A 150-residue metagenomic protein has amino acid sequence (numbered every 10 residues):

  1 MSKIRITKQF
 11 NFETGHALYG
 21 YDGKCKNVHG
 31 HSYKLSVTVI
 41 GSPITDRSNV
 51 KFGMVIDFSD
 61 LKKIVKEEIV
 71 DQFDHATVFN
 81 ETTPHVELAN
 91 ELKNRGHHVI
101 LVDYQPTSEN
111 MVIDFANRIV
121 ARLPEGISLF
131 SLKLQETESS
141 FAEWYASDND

Functional and structural regions predicted by a protein language model:
M1-D150: Charge-rich, low-complexity N-terminal segments
